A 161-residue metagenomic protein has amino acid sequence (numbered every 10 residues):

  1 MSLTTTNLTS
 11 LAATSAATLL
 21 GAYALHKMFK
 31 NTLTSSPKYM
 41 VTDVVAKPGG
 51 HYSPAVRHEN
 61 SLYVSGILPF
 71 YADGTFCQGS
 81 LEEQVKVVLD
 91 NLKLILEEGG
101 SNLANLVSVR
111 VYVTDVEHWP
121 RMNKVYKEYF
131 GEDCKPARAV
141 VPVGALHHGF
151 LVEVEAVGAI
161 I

Functional and structural regions predicted by a protein language model:
S2-D90, L94-V107, V113-I161: N-terminal presequence-like segments and the immediate start of the first folded domain
